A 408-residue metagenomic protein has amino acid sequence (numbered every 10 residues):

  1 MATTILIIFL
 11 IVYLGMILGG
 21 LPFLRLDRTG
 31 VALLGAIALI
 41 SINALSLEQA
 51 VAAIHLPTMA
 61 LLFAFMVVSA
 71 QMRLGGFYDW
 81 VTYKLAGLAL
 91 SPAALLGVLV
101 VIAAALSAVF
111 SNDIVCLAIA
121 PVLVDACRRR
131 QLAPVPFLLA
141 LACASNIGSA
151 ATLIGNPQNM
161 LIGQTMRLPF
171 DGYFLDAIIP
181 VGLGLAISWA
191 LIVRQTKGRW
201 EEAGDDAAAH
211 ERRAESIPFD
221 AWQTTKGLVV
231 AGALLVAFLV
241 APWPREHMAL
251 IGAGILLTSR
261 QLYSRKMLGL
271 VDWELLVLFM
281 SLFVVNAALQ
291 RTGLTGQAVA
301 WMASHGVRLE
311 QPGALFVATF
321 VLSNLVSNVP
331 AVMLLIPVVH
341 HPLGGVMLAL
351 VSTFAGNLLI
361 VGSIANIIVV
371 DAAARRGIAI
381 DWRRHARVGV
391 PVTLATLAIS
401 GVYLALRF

Functional and structural regions predicted by a protein language model:
M1-T3, F23-L26, E48-T58, L168-P180 (+6 more regions): Interfacial loop-to-helix junctions that mark the boundaries of transmembrane helices in multi-pass membrane
T4-Y13, F23-N43, H55-V67, A118 (+3 more regions): Hydrophobic mid-bilayer segments of alpha-helices in multi-pass membrane transport proteins, especially secondary
E48-V135, W273-G344: Membrane-embedded alpha-helical segments and adjacent helix-loop junctions characteristic of multi-pass solute
L56-V67, G172-W189, G344-L359: Alpha-helical transmembrane segments
A93-V98, R128-A140, L168-I178, P342-V351 (+1 more regions): Membrane-interface alpha-helices at helix entry/exit sites of multi-pass transporters
S107-L117, P134-L168, D176, S188-V193 (+2 more regions): Alpha-helical transmembrane segments and, especially, the helix-loop junctions at the ends of these helices
L132, D171-E215, L358-F408: Juxtamembrane and boundary regions of transmembrane helices in multi-pass small-molecule transporters and channels
L185-Y263: Long, contiguous bundles of hydrophobic transmembrane helices that form the permeation core of multi-pass
